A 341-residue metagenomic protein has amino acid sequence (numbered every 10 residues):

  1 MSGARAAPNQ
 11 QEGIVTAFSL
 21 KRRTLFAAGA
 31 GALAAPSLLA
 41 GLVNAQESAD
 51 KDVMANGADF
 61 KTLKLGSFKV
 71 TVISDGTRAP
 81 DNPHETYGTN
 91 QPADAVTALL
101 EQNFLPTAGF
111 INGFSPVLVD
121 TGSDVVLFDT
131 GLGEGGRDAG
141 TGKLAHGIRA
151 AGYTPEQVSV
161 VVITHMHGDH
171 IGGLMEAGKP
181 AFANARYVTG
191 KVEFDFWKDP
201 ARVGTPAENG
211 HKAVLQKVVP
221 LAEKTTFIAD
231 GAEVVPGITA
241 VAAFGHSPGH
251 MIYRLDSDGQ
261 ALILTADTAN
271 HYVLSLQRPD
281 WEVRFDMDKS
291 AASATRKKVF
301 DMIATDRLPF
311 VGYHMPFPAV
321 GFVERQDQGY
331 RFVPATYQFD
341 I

Functional and structural regions predicted by a protein language model:
E12-L33: N-terminal secretory signal peptides and thylakoid transit peptides that target proteins across membranes
L39-V72: C-terminal segment of N-terminal export signals and the immediately downstream linker at the start of the mature
A49, G147-Y153, Q157, N184-A242 (+2 more regions): Metallo-beta-lactamase
D59-A151, I252-T268: Conserved beta-strand hairpin/beta-sheet module of binuclear metal-dependent hydrolase folds, prominently
S67, V119, D129, V158 (+6 more regions): Divalent metal-coordination and catalytic microenvironments
D75-G76, T130-G133, M166, V192-E193 (+3 more regions): Active-site metal-binding loops of divalent metal-dependent hydrolases
G113-P116, A139-V188: Active-site metal-binding motif and surrounding structural segment of the metallo-beta-lactamase
D258-I341: Cap/insert and terminal regions of metallo-dependent hydrolase folds
